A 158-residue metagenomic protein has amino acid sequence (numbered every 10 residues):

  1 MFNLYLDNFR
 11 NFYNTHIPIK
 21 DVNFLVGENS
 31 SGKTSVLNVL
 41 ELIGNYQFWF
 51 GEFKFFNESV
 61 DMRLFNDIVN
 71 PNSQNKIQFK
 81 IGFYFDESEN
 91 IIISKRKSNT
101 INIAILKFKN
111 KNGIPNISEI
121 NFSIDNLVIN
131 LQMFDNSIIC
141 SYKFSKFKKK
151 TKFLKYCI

Functional and structural regions predicted by a protein language model:
M1-I158: P-loop NTPase switch/coupling surface
